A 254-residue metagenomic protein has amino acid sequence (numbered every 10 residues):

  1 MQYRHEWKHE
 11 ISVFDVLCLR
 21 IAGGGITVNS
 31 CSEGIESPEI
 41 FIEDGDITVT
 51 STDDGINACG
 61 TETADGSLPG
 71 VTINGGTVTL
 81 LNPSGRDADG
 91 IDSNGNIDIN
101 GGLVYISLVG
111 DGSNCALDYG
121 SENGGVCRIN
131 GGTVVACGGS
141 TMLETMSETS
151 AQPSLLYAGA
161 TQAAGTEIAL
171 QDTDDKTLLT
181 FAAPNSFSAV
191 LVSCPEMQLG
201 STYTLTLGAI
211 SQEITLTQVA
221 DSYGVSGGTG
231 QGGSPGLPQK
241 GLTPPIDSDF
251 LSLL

Functional and structural regions predicted by a protein language model:
M1-L254: A composition-driven surface/loop motif
